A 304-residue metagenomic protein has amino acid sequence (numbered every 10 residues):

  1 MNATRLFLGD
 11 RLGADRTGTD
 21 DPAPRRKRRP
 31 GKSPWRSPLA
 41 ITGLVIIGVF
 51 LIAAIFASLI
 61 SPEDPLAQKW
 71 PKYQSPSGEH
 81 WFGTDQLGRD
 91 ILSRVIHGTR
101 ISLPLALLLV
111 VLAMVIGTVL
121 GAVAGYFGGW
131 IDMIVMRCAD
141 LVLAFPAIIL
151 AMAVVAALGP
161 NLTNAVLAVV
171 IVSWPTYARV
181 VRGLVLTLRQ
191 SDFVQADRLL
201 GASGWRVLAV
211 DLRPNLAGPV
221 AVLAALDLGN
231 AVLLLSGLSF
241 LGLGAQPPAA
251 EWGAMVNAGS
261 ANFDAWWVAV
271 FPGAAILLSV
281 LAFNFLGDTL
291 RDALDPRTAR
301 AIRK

Functional and structural regions predicted by a protein language model:
M1-G48, G287-K304: Transmembrane alpha-helical segments of polytopic membrane transport and secretion proteins
N2, F7, R11, D15 (+3 more regions): Hydrophobic alpha-helical transmembrane segments of membrane transport/permease proteins and related membrane-embedded
W81, D85, V115-I116, G125-S191 (+2 more regions): Generic hydrophobic transmembrane alpha-helix motif, especially the helices
I91-Y126, S279: Transmembrane alpha-helix signature in integral membrane proteins
R100-I116, F145, A151, W205-G237 (+1 more regions): Transmembrane alpha-helices
L143, V154-A157, V169, G183-V185 (+2 more regions): Glycine-rich helix-loop "coupling/hinge" segments at transmembrane-helix boundaries in multipass transporters
V169-V172, G218, V222-L228, W267-K304: C-terminal transmembrane helix and the adjacent membrane-cytosol boundary/short C-terminal tail of inner/organellar
